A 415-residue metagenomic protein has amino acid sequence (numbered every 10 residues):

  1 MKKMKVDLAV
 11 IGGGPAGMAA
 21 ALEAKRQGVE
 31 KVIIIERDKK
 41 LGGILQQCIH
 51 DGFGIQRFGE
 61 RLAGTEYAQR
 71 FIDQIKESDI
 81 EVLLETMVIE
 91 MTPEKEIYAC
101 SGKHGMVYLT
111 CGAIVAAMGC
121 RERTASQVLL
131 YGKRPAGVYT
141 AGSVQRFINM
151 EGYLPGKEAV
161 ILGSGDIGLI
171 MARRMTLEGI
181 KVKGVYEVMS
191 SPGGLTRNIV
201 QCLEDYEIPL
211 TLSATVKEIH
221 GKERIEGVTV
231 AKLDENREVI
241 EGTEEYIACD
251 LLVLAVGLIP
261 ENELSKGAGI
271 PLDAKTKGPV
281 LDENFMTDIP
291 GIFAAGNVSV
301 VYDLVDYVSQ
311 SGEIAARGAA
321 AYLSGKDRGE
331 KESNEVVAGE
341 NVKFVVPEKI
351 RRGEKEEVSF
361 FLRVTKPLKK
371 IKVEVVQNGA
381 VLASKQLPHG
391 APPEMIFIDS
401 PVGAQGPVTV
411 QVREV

Functional and structural regions predicted by a protein language model:
M1-D7, L84, A320-V415: Rossmann-like nucleotide/phosphate-binding core characteristic of flavoprotein oxidoreductases
M1-I11, Q69-E158, D234-G242, V253 (+1 more regions): FAD-binding core/adjacent interface of flavoenzyme oxidoreductases
V6-R70, P155-Q201: Beta1-alpha1 glycine-rich phosphate/pyrophosphate-binding loop at the start of Rossmann-like nucleotide-binding domains
F58-R61, T65, R134, G242 (+3 more regions): Hydrophobic alpha-helical scaffolding
R70-T92, I97-A99, T176-E263, E356-L387: A Rossmann-like FAD-binding core segment of flavoenzymes
M106-V107, A113-L210, T215-R224, G291-A294 (+2 more regions): Predominantly flavin-linked oxidoreductase catalytic cores and closely associated redox partners
A116, V138-I148, L251-Y302: FAD-site-proximal beta/loop scaffold in flavoenzymes
A295-G339: A conserved FAD-binding loop/helix module that cradles the flavin
